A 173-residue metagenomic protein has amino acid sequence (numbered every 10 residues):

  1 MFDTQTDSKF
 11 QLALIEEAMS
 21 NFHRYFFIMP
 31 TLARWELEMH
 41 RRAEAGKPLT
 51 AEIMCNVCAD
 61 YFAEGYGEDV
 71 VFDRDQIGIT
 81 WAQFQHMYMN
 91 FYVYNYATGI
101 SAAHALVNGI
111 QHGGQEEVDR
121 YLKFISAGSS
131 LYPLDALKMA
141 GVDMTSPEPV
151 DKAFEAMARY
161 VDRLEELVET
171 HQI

Functional and structural regions predicted by a protein language model:
M1-Q5, K9, M29, A33 (+1 more regions): C-terminal, non-catalytic "cap/extension" segments appended to globular domains
M1-R24, E36: Zinc-dependent metallopeptidase catalytic helix centered on the HExxH motif and its immediate flanking segment
